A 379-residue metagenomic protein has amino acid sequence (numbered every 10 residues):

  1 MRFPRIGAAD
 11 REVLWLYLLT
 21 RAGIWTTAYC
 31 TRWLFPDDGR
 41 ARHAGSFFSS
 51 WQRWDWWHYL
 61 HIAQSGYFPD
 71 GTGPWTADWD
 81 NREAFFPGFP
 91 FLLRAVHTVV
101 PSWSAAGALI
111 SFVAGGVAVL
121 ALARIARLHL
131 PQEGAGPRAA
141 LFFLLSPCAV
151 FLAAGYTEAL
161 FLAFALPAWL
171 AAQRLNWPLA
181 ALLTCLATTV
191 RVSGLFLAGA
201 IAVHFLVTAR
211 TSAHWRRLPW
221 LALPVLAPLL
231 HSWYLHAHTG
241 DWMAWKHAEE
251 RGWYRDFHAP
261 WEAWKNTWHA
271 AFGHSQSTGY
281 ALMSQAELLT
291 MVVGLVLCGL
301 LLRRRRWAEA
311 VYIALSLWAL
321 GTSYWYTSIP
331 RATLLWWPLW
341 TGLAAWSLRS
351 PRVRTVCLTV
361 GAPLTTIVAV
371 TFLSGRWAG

Functional and structural regions predicted by a protein language model:
T20-D37, A198-G294, L300, A308-I313: Membrane-lumen/periplasm interface segments of specific transmembrane helices in polyprenyl phosphate-linked
R53-T72, T76-V100, P260-T267: Short hydrophobic/aromatic helix or loop-helix immediately within or flanking a transmembrane segment in polytopic
A77-D78, E83, P87, F91 (+2 more regions): Loop-to-helix entry region of an early transmembrane alpha helix in multi-pass inner-membrane enzymes
A95, L109-L130, V296-L297: Transmembrane-helix motifs of polytopic, lipid-linked glycan transferases
S102-A105, L122-L145, W307-V311: Transmembrane-helix signature of polytopic, membrane-embedded enzymes that assemble or transfer cell-envelope glycans
I110-A114, L128-E133, R138-L170, A187-L197 (+1 more regions): Multi-pass, polyprenyl lipid-linked donor-dependent membrane glycosyltransferases
L144, F151, A165-L170, P178-F205 (+2 more regions): Membrane-interface alpha helices of multi-pass inner-membrane proteins
A222-L226, R349-G379: Signature aromatic-anchored transmembrane alpha helix within multi-pass, membrane-resident enzymes that catalyze glycan
